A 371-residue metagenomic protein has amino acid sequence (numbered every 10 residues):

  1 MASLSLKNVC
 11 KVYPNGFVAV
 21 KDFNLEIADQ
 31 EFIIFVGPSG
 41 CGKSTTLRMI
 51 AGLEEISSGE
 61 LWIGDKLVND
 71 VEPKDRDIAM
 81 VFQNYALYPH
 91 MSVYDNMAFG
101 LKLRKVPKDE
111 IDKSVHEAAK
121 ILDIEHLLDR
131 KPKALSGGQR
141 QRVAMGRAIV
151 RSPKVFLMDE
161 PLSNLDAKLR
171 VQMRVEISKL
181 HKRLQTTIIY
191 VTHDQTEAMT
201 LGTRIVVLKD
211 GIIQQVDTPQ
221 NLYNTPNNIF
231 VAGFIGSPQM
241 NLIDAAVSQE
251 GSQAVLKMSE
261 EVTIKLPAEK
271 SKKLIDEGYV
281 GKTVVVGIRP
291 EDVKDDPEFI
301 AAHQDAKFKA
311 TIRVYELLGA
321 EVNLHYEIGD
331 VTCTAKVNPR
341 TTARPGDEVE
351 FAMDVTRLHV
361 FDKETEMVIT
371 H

Functional and structural regions predicted by a protein language model:
S5, E26, W62, E350-A352: ABC ATPase nucleotide-binding domain
G16-V18: Short coil-to-beta microelement around the adenine-binding A-loop and adjacent beta1/P-loop entry of ABC ATPase
V36-P38: The feature captures the beta-strand-to-loop junction immediately N-terminal to the Walker
A51: Helix-to-loop junction immediately C-terminal to a conserved catalytic motif
E60, K66-L67, I212: ATP-binding/catalytic-site motifs of ATP-hydrolyzing domains
P73-F234: ABC ATPase nucleotide-binding domains
Q253-I312, T342-H371: Glycine/charge-rich catalytic "coupling/switch" loops of P-loop NTPases
